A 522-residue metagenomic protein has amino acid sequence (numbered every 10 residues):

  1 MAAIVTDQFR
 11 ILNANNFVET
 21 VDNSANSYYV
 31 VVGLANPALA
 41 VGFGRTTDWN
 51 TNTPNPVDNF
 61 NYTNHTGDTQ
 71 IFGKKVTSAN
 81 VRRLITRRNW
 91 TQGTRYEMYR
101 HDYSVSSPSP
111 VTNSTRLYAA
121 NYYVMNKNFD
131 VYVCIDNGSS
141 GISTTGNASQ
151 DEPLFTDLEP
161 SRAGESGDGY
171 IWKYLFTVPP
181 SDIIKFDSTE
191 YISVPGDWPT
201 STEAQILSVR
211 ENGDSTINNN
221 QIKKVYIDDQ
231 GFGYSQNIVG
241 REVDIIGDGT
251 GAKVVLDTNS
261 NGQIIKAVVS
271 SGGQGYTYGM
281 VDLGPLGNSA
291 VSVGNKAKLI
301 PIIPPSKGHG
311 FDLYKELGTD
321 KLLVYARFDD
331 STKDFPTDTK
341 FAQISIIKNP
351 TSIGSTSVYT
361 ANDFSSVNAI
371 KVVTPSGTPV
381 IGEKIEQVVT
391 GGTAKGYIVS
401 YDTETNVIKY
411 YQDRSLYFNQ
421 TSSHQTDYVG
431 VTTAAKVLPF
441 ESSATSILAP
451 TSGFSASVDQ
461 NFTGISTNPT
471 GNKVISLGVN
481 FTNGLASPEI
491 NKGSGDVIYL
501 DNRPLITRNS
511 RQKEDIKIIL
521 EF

Functional and structural regions predicted by a protein language model:
M1-V131, I135-G146, Q150-F522: Feature for peripheral, non-core segments
